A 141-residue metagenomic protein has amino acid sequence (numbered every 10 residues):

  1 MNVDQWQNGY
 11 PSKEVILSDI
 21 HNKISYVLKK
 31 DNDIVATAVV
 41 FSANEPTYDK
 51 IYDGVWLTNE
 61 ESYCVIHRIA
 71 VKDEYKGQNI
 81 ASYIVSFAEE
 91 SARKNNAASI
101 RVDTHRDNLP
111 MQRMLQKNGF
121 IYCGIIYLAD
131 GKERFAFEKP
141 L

Functional and structural regions predicted by a protein language model:
M1-S18: Conserved GNAT-fold acetyl-CoA-binding loop/helix
I24-V40: Conserved beta-hairpin
V39-R68, K76: Conserved acyl-donor/pantetheine-binding loop and adjacent beta-alpha core of acyl/acetyltransferases and related
R68-V71, G77-E90, R113-K117: Conserved acetyl-CoA-binding loop-helix of GNAT-fold acetyltransferases
K76, V102-M111, D130: Conserved beta-strand-loop-alpha-helix junction that forms the acyl-donor binding cleft
S82, K94, R106-G124: Conserved active-site alpha-helix within GNAT-family acetyltransferase domains
V85, A92-T104: Conserved GNAT acetyl-CoA-binding A-motif
Q116-N118, Y127-L141: C-terminal "cap" of GNAT-fold acetyltransferases
